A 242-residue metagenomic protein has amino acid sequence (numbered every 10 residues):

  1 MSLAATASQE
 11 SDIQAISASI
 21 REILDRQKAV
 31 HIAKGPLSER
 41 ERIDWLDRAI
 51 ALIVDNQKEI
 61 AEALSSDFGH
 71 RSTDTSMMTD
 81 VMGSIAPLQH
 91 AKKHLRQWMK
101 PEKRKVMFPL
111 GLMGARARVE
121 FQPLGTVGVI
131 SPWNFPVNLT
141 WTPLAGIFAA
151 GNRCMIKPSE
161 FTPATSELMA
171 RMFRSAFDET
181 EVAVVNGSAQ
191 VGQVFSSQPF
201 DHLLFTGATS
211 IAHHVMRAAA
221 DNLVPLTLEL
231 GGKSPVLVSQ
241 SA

Functional and structural regions predicted by a protein language model:
M1-R116: N-terminal Rossmann-like NAD(P)+-binding subdomain of aldehyde/semialdehyde dehydrogenases
A29-G35, V129, V236-V238: Short, well-ordered beta-strand elements within core beta-sheets of diverse protein domains
I50-L52, A63, I85-K92, M172-A176 (+4 more regions): Alpha-helical structural signal in soluble globular domains
E59, G83, F135, F161-A164 (+3 more regions): Short alpha-helical
M78, E160-F161, A208, G232: Residue-level "edge-of-site" marker
M107-F177, F205, L223: Conserved small-residue-rich beta-alpha loop and adjacent elements that most often cradle the phosphate/pyrophosphate
T126, A176-A242: Conserved NAD(P)+-binding/catalytic subdomain of aldehyde/semialdehyde dehydrogenases
